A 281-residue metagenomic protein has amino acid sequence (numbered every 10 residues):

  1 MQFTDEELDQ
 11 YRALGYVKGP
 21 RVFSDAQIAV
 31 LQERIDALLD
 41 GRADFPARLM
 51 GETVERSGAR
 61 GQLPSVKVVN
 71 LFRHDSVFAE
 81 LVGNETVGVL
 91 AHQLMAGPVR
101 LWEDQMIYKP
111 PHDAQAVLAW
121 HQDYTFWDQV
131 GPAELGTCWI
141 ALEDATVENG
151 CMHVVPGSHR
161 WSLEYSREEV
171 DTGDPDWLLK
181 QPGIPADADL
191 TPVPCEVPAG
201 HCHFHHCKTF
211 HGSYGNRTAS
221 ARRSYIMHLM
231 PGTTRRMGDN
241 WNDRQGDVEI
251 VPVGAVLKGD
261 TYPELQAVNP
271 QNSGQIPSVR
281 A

Functional and structural regions predicted by a protein language model:
M1-L14, P20-W120, F126-Q129, R167 (+2 more regions): Non-heme Fe(II)-dependent double-stranded beta-helix
G41, R48-V54, A59, V170 (+2 more regions): Non-heme Fe(II)/2-oxoglutarate
G97-V99, D104, A116-L118, E134-I140 (+2 more regions): Generic beta-strand structural signal
Q105, Q122-Y124, I140-D144, P156: Short, structured patches in soluble enzyme cores that scaffold and shape functional sites
D113, L118-W120, V130, E148-V154 (+2 more regions): A short secondary-structure junction signal
D123-F126, L135, F210-N216: Glycine-rich phosphate/pyrophosphate-binding beta-alpha loops
D128-V147, E196, H228-P231: Short, conserved beta-strand element in jelly-roll/cupin
A145-F210, T234: Double-stranded beta-helix
